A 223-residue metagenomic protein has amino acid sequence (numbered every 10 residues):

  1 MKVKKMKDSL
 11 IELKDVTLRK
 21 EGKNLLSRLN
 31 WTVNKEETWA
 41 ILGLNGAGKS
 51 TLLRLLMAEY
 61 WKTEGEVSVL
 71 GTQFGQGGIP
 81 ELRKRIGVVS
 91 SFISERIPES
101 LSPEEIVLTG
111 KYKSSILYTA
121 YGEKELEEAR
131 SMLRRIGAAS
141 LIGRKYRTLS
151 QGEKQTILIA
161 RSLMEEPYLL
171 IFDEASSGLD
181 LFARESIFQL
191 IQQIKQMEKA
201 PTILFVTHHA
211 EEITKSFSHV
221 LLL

Functional and structural regions predicted by a protein language model:
L42-L44: The feature captures the beta-strand-to-loop junction immediately N-terminal to the Walker
M57: Helix-to-loop junction immediately C-terminal to a conserved catalytic motif
G65-G75, L82: Conserved ABC transporter NBD signature motif
E123-L141: Conserved ABC ATPase "signature" region
K145-L149: Conserved ABC ATPase signature
L170-E174: Catalytic Walker B motif of ABC-type/P-loop ATPase nucleotide-binding domains
L181-A183: Helix N-cap at the start of a conserved alpha-helix in ABC-type nucleotide-binding domains
